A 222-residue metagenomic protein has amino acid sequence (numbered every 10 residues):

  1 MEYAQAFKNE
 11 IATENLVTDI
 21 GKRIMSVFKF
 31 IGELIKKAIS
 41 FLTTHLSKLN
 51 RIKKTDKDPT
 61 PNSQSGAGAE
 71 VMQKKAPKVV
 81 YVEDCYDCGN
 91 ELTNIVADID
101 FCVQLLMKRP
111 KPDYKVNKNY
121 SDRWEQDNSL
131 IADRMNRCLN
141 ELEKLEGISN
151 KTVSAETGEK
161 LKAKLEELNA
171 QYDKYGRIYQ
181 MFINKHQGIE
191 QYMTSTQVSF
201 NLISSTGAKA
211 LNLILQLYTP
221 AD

Functional and structural regions predicted by a protein language model:
E2-M25, K74: Proteolytic processing junctions in secreted/extracellular precursors, especially proprotein convertase/trypsin-like
K8, K29-I31, L42, I183 (+1 more regions): Compositionally biased, low-structure terminal segments
A12, F30, C138-E141: Terminal low-complexity, poorly structured segments
D19, R23-F30, L34-F41, H45-K48: Low-complexity, intrinsically disordered, cysteine-poor segments enriched in small/polar and charged residues
K54-D222: Long, low-complexity or tandemly repetitive, helically biased scaffold regions used for multimeric assembly/adhesion
